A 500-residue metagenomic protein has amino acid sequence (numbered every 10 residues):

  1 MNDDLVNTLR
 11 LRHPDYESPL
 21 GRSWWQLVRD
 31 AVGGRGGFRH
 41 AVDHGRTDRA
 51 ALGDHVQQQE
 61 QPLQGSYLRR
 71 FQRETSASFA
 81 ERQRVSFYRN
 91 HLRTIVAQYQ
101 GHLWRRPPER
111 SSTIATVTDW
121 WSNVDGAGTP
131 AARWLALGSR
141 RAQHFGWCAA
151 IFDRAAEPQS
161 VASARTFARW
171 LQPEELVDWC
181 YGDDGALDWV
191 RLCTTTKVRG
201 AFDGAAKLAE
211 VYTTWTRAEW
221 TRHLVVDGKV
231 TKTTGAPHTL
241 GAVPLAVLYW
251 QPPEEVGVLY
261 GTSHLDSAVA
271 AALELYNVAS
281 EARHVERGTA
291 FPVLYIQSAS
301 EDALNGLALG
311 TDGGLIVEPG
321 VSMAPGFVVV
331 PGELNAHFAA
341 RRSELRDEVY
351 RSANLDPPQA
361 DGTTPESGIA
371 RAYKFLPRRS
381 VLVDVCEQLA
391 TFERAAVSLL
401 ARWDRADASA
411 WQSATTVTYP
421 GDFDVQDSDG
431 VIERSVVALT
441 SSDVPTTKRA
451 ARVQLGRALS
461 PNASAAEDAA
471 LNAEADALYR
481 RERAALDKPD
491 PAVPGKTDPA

Functional and structural regions predicted by a protein language model:
M1-A168, A484-A500: Extended, helix-rich architectural segments
Y16, R35, H102, R106 (+9 more regions): Short secondary-structure junctions and interdomain/linker hinges
G36, V56, L68-F71, T75-F79 (+8 more regions): Hydrophobic alpha-helical segments and helix-packing faces
N90-Q98, S139-C148, S267-V285, R434 (+1 more regions): Short, hydrophobic/amphipathic alpha-helical patches that form generic packing surfaces within helical domains
G126, P130-W134, A142, R341 (+2 more regions): Short amphipathic alpha-helical segments
L137-E255: Extended, regular secondary-structure scaffolds
T231-A370: Extended, charged amphipathic alpha-helical segments
T311-P319, H337, E344-A500: C-terminal helix-loop subdomains that flank or include functional centers
